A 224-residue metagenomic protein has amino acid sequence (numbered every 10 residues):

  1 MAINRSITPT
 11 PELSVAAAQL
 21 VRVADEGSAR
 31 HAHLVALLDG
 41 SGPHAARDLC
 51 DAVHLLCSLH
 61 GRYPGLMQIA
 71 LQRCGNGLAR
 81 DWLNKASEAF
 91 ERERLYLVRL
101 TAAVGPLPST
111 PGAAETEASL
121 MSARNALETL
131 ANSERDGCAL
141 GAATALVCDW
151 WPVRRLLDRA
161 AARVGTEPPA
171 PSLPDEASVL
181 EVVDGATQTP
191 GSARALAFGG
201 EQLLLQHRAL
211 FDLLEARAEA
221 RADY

Functional and structural regions predicted by a protein language model:
A2, P190-Y224: Acidic, carboxylate-rich catalytic segments that either coordinate divalent cations
A2-A36, E115-A118: Acidic, low-complexity proline/glycine-rich segments
R5-V15, D39-C50, S133-R135, R159 (+2 more regions): Short, charged, low-complexity loops and linkers
R22-A29, A36-C74, T129-S133, G137-R154 (+1 more regions): Alpha-helical bundle segments that constitute or directly flank the non-heme di-iron/ferroxidase center
A70-C74, V104, A161, A218: Secondary-structure edge/capping motif, primarily at the C-terminal ends of alpha-helices and the immediately following
L78-D175: Active-site-proximal alpha-helical scaffolds that flank and shape metal-associated catalytic sites
P174-A197: Accessory, usually C-terminal, subdomains that scaffold auxiliary metal cofactors
